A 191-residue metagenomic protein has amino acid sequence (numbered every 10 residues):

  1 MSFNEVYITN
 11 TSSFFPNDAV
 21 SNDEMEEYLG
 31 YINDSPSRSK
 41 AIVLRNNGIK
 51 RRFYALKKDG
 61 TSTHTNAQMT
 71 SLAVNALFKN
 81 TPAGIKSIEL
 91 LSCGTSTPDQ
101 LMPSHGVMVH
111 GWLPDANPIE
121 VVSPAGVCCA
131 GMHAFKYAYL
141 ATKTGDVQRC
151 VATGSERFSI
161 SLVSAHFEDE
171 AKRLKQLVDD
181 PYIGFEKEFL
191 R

Functional and structural regions predicted by a protein language model:
M1-E89: Conserved active-site "lid/cap" helical segment
S2-F3, N75, K79-K86, D99-R191: Acyl-thioester C-C bond-transforming condensing/cleaving domain
I49, T95, S155: Gly/Ser/Thr-rich helix-start
E89-T97: Short glycine-rich or small-residue beta-strand-to-loop segments that form or flank ligand, phosphate, metal/Fe-S
